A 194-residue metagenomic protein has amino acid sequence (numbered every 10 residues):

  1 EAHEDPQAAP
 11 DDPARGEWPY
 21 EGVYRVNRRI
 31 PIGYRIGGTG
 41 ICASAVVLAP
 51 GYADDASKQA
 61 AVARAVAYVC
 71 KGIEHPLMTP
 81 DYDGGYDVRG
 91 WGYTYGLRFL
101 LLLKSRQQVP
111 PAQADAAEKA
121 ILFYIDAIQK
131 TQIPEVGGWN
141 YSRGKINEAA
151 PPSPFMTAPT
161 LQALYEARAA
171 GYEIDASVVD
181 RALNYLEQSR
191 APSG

Functional and structural regions predicted by a protein language model:
E1-G194: Preference for long, amphipathic alpha-helical scaffolds in soluble/luminal domains and all-alpha bundles
